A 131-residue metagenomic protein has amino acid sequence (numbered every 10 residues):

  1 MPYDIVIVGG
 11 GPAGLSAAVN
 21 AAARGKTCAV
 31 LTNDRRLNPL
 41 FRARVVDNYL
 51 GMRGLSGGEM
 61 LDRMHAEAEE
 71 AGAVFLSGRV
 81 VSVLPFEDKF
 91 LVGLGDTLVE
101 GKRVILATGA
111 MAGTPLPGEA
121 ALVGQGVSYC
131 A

Functional and structural regions predicted by a protein language model:
M1-V6, R24, F75-A131: FAD-binding core/adjacent interface of flavoenzyme oxidoreductases
Y3-E69: Beta1-alpha1 glycine-rich phosphate/pyrophosphate-binding loop at the start of Rossmann-like nucleotide-binding domains
